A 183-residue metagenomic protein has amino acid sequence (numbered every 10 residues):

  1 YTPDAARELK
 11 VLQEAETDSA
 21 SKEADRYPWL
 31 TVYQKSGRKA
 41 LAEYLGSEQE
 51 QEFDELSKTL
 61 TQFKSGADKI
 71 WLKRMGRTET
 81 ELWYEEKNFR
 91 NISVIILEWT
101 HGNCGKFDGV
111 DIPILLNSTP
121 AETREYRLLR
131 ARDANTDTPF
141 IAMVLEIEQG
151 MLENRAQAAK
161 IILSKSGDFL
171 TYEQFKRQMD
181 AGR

Functional and structural regions predicted by a protein language model:
Y1-T80: Conserved nucleotide-sensing/catalytic segment adjacent to the nucleotide-binding pocket in NTP-handling enzymes
P3, K10, C104-G105, T123 (+1 more regions): Conserved protein kinase catalytic core
E8, E98, E146-E148: Acidic-residue sensor for enzyme active/binding pockets
L56, I96, A159: Conserved RecA-like P-loop NTPase ATPase core
D68-I70, D133-F140: Short, basic, glycine/proline-bearing loop/turn elements
E79-R130: ATP-dependent NMP and nucleoside kinases share a basic, alpha-helical "lid"
I112-L116, L128-D133, Q149-R183: NTP-dependent small-molecule kinase module
T138-M151: Conserved segment of the helicase C-terminal RecA-like domain
